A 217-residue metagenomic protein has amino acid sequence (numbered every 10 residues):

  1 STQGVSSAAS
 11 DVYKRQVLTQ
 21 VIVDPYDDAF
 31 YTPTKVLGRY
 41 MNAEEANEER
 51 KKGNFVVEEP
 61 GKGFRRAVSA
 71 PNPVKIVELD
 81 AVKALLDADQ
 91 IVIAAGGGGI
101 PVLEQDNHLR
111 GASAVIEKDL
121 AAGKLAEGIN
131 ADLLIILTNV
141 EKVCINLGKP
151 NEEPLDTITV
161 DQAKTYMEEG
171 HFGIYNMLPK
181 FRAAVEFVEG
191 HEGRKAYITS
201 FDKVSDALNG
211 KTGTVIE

Functional and structural regions predicted by a protein language model:
S1-A9, Y13: Single conserved hydrophobic/aromatic residue that forms the stacking wall/gate of nucleotide- or nucleobase-binding
S10, D24, I174-L178: Short, structured coil/loop segments at alpha-helix boundaries
D11-K14, G193-F201: Flexible, glycine/charged-enriched surface loops at secondary-structure junctions
V12, D24-D27, D206-L208: Short active-site-adjacent helix-start/loop capping segments
K14-R15, A122: Short, acidic/small-residue loops that bind anionic groups at enzyme active sites
Q16-Y31: Internal, active-site/partner-interface "lid" segment
L18-Q20, G96-G97, S200: Short, structured patches in soluble enzyme cores that scaffold and shape functional sites
F30-I91, A95-K195, K203-E217: Active-site phosphate/oxyanion-binding loops
